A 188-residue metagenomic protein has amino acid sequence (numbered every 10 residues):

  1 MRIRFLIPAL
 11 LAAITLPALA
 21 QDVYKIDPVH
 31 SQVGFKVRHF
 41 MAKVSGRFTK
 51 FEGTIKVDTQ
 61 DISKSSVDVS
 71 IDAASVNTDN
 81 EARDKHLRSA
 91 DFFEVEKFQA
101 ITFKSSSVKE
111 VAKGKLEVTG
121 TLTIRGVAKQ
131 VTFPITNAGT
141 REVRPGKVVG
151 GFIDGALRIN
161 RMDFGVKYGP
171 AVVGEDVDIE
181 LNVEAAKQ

Functional and structural regions predicted by a protein language model:
M1-I7: Bacterial N-terminal signal peptides that target proteins for export
L11-A13: Repetitive helical segments and hydrophobic/amphipathic motifs
T15-P17: N-terminal signal peptide c-region/cleavage motif recognized by signal peptidases
A20-Q188: Low-complexity, acidic/polar, glycine-enriched regions of mature
